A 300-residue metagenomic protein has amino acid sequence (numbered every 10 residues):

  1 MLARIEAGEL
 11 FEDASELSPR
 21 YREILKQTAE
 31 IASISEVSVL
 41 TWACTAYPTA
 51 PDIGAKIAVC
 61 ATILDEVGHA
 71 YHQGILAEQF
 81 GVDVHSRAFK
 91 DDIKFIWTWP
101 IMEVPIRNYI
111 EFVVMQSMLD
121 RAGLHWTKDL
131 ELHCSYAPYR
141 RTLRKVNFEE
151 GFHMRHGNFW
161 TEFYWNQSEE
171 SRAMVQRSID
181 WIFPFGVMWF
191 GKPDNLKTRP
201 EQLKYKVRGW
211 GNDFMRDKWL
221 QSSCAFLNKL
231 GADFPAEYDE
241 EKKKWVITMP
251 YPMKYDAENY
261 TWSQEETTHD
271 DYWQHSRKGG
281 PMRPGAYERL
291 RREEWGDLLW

Functional and structural regions predicted by a protein language model:
M1-L17, A286-W300: Extreme N-terminal leader/anchor segments
E9-E30, K90-Q116, H133, Q167-S171 (+1 more regions): Acidic/His metal-coordination segments adjacent to aromatic residues that form catalytic metal sites in metalloenzymes
Y21-I31, A50-H69, F112, P138-E150 (+1 more regions): Alpha-helical scaffold segments that form or flank carboxylate-/histidine-based iron centers
V39-A61, G123-Y139: Helix-loop segments that flank and shape redox-cofactor active sites
T62-K90, N158-E162: Conserved alpha-helical segments that form or flank metal/cofactor-binding pockets of metalloenzymes
V82-F159, Q176-W189: Active-site-proximal alpha-helical scaffolds that flank and shape metal-associated catalytic sites
A173-W300: Extended, helix-rich structural scaffolds rather than catalytic motifs
